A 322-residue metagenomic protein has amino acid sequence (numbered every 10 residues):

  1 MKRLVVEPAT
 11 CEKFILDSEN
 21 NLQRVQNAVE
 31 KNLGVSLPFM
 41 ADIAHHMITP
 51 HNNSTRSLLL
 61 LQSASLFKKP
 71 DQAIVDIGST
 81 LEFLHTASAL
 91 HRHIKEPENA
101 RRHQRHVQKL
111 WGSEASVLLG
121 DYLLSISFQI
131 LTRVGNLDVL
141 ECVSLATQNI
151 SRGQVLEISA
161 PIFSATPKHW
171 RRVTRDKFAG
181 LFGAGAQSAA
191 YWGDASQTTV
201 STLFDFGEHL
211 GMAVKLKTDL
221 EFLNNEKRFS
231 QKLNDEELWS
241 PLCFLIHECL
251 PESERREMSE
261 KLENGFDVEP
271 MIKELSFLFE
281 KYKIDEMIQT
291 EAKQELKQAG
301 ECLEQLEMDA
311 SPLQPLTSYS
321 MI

Functional and structural regions predicted by a protein language model:
M1-L90, I94-K109, E157-S164, E295-L296 (+2 more regions): Conserved N-terminal diphosphate/IPP-binding helix and adjacent helical/loop segment of trans-prenyltransferase domains
K2, S65-F67, L90-L110, F128 (+4 more regions): Acidic, Mg2+-coordinating active-site segments of isoprenoid diphosphate-utilizing enzymes
M47-N53, A115-S116, F229-K232, M287-T290: Solvent-exposed loop and edge beta-strand segments that line ligand/cofactor-binding and catalytic clefts
L59, S127, L242-C243, A299: Residue-level signal for inorganic ion chemistry
Q72, G135-L145, S196-L203, E254-M258 (+1 more regions): Acidic/histidine metal-binding catalytic segments
G78-T80, A87, G120, S127 (+3 more regions): Small-residue hotspots
N136-E141, R152-I158, R171-T174: Phosphate/pyrophosphate-binding betaalpha-module
P167-K177, E286: A short glycine-threonine-serine/GTX helix/turn-capping micro-motif
